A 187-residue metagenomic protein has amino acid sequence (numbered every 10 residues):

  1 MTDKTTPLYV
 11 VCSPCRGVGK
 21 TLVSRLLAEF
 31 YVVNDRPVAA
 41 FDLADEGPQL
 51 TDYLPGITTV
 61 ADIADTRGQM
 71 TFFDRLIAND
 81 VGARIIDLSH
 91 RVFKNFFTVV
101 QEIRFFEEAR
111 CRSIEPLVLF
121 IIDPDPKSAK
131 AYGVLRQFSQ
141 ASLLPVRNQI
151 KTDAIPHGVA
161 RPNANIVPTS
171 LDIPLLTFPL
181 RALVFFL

Functional and structural regions predicted by a protein language model:
T2-Y9, L26, V33-F96, I103: Nucleotide-state-sensitive switch-loop elements of NTP-binding domains
V10-R25: Glycine-rich phosphate-binding P-loop
C15-R16, A61, F120: A generic structural signal for short
A28, A39-A40, A44, A61-A64 (+8 more regions): A sequence-composition feature that detects small, non-aromatic residues
F30, R75, G133-Q137: A generic secondary-structure signal
R91-V184: Conserved catalytic-core segment of NTP-binding enzymes
